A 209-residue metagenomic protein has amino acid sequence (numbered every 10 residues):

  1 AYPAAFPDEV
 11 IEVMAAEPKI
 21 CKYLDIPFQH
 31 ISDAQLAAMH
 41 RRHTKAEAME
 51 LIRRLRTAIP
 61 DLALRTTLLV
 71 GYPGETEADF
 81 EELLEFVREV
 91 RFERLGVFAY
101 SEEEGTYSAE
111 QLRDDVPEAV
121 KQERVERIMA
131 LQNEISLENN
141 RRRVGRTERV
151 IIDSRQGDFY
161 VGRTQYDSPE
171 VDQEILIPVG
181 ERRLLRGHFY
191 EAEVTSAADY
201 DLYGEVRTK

Functional and structural regions predicted by a protein language model:
A1, P27-Q29, R65-L69, F98-Y100 (+3 more regions): Generic beta-strand/beta-sheet core signal
A1-F80, R88: Conserved SAM/AdoMet-binding glycine-rich loop
A5-E9, F28-H40, V70-E77, E93-A119 (+3 more regions): Flexible glycine/acidic-rich beta-alpha junction loops that bind and position SAM and/or redox cofactors in anaerobic
D8-V13, L83-L84, S136, E148 (+1 more regions): A generic local structural motif
L24, A46-T57, E81, E85-E89 (+4 more regions): Proteins enriched for Cys/Gly/acidic motifs involved in redox and nucleic-acid/cofactor modification
I26, T67, V87, L95 (+3 more regions): Conserved, mostly hydrophobic/aromatic
E110-K209: Terminal RNA-binding accessory module
